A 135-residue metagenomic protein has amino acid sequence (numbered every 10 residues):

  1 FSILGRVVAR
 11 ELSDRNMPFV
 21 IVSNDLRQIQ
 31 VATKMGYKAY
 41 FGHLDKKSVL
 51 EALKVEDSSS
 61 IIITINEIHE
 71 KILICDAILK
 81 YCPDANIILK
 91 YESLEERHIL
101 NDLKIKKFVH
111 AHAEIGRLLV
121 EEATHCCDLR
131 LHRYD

Functional and structural regions predicted by a protein language model:
F1-D135: Cytosolic regulatory regions of ion transport systems
